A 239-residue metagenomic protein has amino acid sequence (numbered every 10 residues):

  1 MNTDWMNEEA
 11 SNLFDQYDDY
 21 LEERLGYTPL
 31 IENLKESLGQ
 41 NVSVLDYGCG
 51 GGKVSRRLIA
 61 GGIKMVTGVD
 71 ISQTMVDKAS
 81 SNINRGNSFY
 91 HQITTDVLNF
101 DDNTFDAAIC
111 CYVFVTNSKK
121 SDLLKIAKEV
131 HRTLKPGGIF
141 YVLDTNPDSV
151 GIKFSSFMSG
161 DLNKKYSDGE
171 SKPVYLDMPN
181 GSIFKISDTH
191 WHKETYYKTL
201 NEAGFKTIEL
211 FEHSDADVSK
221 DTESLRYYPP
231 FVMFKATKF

Functional and structural regions predicted by a protein language model:
M1-G39, K53-R57: Conserved class I S-adenosyl-L-methionine
Y47, G51-V97: Class I SAM-dependent methyltransferase SAM/SAH-binding core
L98-A108: A short acidic, Gly/Pro-enriched loop at the edge of an enzyme's catalytic core that lines a small-molecule cofactor
A107-S121: A short SAM/SAH-binding and catalytic strip from SAM-dependent methyltransferases
L124-P136: A short glycine-rich, Lys/Arg-flanked "PGG" loop and its adjoining helix->strand segment in the class I
Y141-K198: SAM-dependent methyltransferase
A203-F239: C-terminal lobe and adjacent flexible extensions of AdoMet/dcAdoMet transferase-like proteins
